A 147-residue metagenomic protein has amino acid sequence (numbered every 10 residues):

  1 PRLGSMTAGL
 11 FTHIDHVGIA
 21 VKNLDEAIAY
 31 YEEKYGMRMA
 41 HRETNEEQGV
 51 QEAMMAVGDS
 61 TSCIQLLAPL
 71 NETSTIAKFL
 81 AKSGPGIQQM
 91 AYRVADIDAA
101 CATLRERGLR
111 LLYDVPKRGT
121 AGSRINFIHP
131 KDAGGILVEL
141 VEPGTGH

Functional and structural regions predicted by a protein language model:
G4-I28, P85-V94, G144-H147: N-terminal beta-strand motif that seeds the catalytic metal site of vicinal oxygen chelate
T7-L10, A53-A56, C63-I64, Y92 (+1 more regions): Vicinal oxygen chelate
G9, H13-D15, M37-Q51, N71-Q88 (+1 more regions): A cross-kingdom feature marking solvent-exposed beta-strand/loop segments within repeated, beta-rich binding/scaffold
I14, G18-V21, Y31, M55 (+5 more regions): Short, structured motif recognition centered on aromatic/hydrophobic residues
N23-R38, R105-R107: Amphipathic alpha-helical segments
L24, E72, I97: A generic "binding-loop/recognition-motif" signal
I28-A29, A77, D98-A102: Alpha-helical elements of the RecA-like P-loop NTPase motor core of helicases
